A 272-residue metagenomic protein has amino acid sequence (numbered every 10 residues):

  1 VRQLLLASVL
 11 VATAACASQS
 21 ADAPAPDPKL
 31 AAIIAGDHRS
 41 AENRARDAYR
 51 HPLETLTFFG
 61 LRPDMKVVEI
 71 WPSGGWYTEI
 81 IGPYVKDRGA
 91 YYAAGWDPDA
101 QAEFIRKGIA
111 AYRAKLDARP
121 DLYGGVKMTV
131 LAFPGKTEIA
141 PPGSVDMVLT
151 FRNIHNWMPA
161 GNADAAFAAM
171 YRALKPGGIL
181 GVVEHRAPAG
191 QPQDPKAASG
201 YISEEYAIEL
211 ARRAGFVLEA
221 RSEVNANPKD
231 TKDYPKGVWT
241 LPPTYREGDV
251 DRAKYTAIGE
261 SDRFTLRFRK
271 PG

Functional and structural regions predicted by a protein language model:
T13-A15: C-terminal motif of bacterial Sec signal peptides marking the signal peptidase cleavage site
L30-F58, R62: Class I SAM-dependent methyltransferase Rossmann-like catalytic core, especially the SAM/SAH-binding loop
P63-S73: Conserved class I S-adenosyl-L-methionine
G82-P83, A163-P176: A short glycine-rich, Lys/Arg-flanked "PGG" loop and its adjoining helix->strand segment in the class I
P134, N156-A169: A short, conserved alpha-helix within the catalytic core of class I
T137-V148: A short acidic, Gly/Pro-enriched loop at the edge of an enzyme's catalytic core that lines a small-molecule cofactor
G177-H185: Conserved beta-strand signature within the Rossmann-like core of class I S-adenosyl-L-methionine
A253-G272: C-terminal lobe and adjacent flexible extensions of AdoMet/dcAdoMet transferase-like proteins
